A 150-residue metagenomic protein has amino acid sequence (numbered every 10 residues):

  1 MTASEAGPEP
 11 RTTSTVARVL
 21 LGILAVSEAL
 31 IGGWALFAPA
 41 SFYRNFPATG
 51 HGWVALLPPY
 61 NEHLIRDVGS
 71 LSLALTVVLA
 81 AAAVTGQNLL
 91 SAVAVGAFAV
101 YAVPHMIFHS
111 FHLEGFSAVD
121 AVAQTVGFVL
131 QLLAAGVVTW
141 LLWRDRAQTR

Functional and structural regions predicted by a protein language model:
T2-I31: Cytosolic juxtamembrane helix and N-cap/initiation of the first transmembrane helix
A17-S27, L75, A94-Y101, G127-L130: Hydrophobic alpha-helical transmembrane segments of polytopic
V26-L64, G69: Hydrophobic transmembrane helix segments
G69-V78, Q131-A135: Core segments of transmembrane alpha-helices that mediate helix-helix packing or line hydrophobic substrate/ligand
T76-G96: Juxtamembrane helix-break-helix junctions at the cytosolic face of small multi-pass alpha-helical membrane proteins
P104-E114: Transmembrane alpha-helical segments of integral membrane proteins
F116-V129: Non-cytosolic membrane-interface motifs at loop->transmembrane helix junctions
Q131-R150: Membrane-water interface at the C-terminal end of transmembrane alpha helices
